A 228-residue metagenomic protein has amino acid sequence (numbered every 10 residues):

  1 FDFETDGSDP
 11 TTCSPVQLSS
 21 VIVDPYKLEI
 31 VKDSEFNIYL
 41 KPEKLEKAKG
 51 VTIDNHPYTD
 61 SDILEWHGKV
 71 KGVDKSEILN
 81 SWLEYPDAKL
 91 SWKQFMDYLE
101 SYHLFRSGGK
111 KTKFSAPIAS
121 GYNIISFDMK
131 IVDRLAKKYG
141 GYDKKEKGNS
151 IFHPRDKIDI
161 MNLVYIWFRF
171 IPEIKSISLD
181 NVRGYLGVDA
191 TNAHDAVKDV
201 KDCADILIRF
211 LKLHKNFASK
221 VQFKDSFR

Functional and structural regions predicted by a protein language model:
F1-Y122, H194: Conserved non-catalytic scaffold segment of RNase H-like nuclease domains
D9-T12, M129-R134, I206-L207: A short acidic (Asp/Glu
E77-L83, Y142-K147, V188-A193, F217: Short, polar/flexible loop-turn hinges at active-site or ligand-entry regions and domain interfaces
I124-F127, L163: Short, solvent-exposed loop/turn segments at secondary-structure junctions
F127-R155: Substrate-recognition/cap helix-loop segment adjacent to the acidic, metal-dependent catalytic center of Asp-based
I158-E173: Short alpha-helix plus adjacent loop in nuclease-associated cores
I171-R183: A structural motif
R183-Y185, H194-R228: Acidic two-metal-ion nuclease catalytic site recognized across multiple nuclease folds, prominently DnaQ/RNase D-T
